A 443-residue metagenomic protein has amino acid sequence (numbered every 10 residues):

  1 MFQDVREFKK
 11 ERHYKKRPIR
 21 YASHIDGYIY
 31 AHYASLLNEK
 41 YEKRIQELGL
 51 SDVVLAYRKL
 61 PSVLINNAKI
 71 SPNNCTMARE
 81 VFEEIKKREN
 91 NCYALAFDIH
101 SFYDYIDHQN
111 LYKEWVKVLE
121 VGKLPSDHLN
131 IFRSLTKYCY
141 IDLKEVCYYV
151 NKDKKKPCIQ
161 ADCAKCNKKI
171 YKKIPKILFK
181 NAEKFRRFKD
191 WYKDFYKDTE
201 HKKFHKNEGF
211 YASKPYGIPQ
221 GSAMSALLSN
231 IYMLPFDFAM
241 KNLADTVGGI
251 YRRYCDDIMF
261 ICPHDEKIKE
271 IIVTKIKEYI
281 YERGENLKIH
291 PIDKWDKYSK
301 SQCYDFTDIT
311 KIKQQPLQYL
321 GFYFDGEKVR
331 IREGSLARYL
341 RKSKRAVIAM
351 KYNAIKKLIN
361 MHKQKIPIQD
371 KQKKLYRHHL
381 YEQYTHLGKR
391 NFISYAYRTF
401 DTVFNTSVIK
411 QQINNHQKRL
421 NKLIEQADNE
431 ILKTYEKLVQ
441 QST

Functional and structural regions predicted by a protein language model:
M1-K169, F210-Y211, Q412-T443: Conserved two-metal-ion catalytic palm core of "right-hand" nucleic acid polymerases, unifying RNA-dependent RNA
G27, A31-Y33, Y93, A182 (+6 more regions): Right-hand nucleic-acid polymerase module
Q46-V54, R253-I258, I289-S299: Long, charged, glycine-rich C-terminal linkers/tails
S71-A78, K269-I276, I348: Well-ordered, non-membrane alpha-helical segments in soluble/globular domains
R88-C255, M259-V273: Conserved polymerase palm-domain catalytic core
L119-K123, K277-L287: A common structural junction motif
G249, E285-L287, F322: Short aromatic/hydrophobic-glycine micro-motifs
